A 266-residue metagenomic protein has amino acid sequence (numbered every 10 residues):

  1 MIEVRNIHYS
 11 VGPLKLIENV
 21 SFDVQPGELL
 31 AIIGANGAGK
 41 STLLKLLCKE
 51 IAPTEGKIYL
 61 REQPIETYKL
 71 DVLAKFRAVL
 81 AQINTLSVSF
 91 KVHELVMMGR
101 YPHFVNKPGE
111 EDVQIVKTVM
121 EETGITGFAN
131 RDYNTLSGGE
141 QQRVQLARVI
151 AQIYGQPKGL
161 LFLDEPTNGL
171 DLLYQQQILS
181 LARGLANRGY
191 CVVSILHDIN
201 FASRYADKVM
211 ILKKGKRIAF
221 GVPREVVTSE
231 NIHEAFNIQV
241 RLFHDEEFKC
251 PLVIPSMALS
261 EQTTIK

Functional and structural regions predicted by a protein language model:
I2-V4, I17-E18: Conserved structural motif at the start of ABC-family nucleotide-binding domains
I33-A35: The feature captures the beta-strand-to-loop junction immediately N-terminal to the Walker
C48: Helix-to-loop junction immediately C-terminal to a conserved catalytic motif
G56-P64: Conserved ABC transporter NBD signature motif
E111-F128, I150: Conserved ABC ATPase "signature" region
D132-L136, E140: Conserved ABC ATPase signature
L161-E165: Catalytic Walker B motif of ABC-type/P-loop ATPase nucleotide-binding domains
A235-K266: ABC ATPase nucleotide-binding domains
